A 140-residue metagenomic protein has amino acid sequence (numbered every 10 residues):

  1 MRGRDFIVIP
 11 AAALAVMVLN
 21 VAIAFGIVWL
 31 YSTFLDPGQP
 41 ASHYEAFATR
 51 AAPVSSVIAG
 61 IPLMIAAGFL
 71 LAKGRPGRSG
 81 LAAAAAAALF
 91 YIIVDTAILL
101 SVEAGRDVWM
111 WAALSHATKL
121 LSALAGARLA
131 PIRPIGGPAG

Functional and structural regions predicted by a protein language model:
M1-G140: Juxtamembrane/disordered regions of integral membrane proteins
